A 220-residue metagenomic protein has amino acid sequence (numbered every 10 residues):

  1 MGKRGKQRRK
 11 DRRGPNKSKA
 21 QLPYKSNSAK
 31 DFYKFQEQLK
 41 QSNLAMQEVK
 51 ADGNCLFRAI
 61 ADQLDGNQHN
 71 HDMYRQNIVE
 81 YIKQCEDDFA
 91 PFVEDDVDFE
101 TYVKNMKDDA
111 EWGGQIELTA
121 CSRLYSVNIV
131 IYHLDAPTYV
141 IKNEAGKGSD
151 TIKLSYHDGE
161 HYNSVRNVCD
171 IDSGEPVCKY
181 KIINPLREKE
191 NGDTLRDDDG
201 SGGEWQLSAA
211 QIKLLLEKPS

Functional and structural regions predicted by a protein language model:
M1-E48, D193-S220: Non-catalytic, low-structured ubiquitin/UBL-interacting segments
R4-D11, K104, C121, G159 (+1 more regions): Non-transmembrane, interaction-prone segments in cytosolic or luminal domains
D11-N16, A20, D31-Q38, G66 (+6 more regions): Aromatic-enriched hydrophobic runs in primary sequence
Y24-S42, Q47-N143: Papain-like cysteine protease catalytic cores
D109, G114-P219: Deubiquitinase catalytic domains
